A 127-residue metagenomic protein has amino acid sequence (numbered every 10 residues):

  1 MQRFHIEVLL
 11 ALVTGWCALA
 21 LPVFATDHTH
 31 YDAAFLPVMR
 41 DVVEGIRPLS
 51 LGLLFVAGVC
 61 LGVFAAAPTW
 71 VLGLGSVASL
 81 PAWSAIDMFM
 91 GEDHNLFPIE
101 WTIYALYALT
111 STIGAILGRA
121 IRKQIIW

Functional and structural regions predicted by a protein language model:
R3, C60-L74: Membrane-helix interface "capping/anchor" motifs
F4-L10, A108-W127: Membrane-water interface at the C-terminal end of transmembrane alpha helices
E7, L72-S76, L80, I103 (+1 more regions): Alpha-helical transmembrane segments of multi-pass membrane proteins, especially transporters and channels
V13-L49: Hydrophobic transmembrane helix segments
T14-A25, L74-M88: Aromatic-anchored segments of alpha-helical transmembrane domains
M39-L54, I99-T110: Alpha-helical transmembrane segments of polytopic membrane proteins
L53-L61: Hydrophobic, membrane-inserted alpha-helices
A82-A105: Membrane-helix boundary connector in multi-pass membrane proteins
